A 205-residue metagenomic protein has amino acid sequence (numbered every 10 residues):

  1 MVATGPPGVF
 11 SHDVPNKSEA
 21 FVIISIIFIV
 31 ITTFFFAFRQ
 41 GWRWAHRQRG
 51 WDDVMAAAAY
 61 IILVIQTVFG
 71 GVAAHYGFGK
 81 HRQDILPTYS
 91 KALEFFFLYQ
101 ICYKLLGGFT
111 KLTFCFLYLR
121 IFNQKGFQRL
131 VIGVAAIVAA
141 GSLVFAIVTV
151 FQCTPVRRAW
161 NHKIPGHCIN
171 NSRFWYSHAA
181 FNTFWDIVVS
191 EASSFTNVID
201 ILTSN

Functional and structural regions predicted by a protein language model:
M1-N205: Extracytosolic/lumenal membrane-interface segments
